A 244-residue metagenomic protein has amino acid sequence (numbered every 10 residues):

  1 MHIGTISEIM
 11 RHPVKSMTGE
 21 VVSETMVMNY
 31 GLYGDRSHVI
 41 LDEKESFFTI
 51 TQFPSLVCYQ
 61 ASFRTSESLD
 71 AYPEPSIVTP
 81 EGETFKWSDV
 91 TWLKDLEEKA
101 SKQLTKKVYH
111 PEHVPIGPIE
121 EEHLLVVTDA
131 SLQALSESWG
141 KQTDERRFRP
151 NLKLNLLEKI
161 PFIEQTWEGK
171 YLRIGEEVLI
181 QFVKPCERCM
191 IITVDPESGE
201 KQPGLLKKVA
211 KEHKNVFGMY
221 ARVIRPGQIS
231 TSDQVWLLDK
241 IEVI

Functional and structural regions predicted by a protein language model:
M1-I244: Metal-cofactor-dependent catalytic cores
